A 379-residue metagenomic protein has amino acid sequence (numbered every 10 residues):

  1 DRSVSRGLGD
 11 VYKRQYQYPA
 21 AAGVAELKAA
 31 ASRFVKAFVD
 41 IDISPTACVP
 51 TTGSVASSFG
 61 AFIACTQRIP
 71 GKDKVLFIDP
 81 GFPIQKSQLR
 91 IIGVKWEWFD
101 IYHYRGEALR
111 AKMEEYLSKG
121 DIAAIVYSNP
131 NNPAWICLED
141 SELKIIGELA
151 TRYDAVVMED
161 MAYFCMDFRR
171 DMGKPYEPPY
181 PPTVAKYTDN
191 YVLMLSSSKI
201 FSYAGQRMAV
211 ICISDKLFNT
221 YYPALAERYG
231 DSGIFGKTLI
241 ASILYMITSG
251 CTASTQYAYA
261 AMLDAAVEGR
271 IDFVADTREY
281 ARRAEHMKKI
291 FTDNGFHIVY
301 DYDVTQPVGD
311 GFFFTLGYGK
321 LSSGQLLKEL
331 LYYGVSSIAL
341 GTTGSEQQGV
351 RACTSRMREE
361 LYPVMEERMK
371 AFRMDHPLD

Functional and structural regions predicted by a protein language model:
D1-Y12, L117-K119, Y229-S232: Short, intrinsically disordered, charge-balanced linker/junction segments flanking boundaries in proteins
S5-A22, A37, A155, Y245-I247 (+5 more regions): N-terminal "arm"/small-domain region of PLP-dependent enzymes with the aminotransferase-like
G9, R14-Y153, M158, F164-Y187 (+1 more regions): Conserved core of the PLP fold type I
A25, A29, R33, A37 (+5 more regions): PLP-dependent enzyme catalytic core of the Aspartate aminotransferase-like
V55, F82-P83, H103-Y104, P130-P133 (+9 more regions): Short, solvent-exposed loop/turn segments at secondary-structure junctions
G81, T252-Q256, A260, F273-T292 (+1 more regions): Conserved glycine-rich beta-strand-loop-beta hairpin in the small C-terminal domain of fold type I
Y187-R278: Conserved core segment of the aminotransferase class I/II
